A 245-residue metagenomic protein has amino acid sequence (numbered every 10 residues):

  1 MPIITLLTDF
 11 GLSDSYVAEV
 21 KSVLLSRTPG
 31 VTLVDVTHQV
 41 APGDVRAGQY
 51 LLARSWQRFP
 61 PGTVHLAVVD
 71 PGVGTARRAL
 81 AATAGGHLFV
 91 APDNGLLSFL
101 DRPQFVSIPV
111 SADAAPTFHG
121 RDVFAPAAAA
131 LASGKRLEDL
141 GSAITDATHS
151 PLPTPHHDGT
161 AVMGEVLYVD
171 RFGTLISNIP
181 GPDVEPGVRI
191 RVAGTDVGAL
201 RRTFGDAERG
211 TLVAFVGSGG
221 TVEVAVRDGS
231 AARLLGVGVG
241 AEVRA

Functional and structural regions predicted by a protein language model:
M1-A76: N-terminal glycine-/serine-/threonine-rich phosphate-binding loop
I3, R27-G30, A47, P60-V69 (+1 more regions): Active-site histidine-anchored catalytic micro-motif
I3-T5, V31-V34, T63-L66, A79-A81 (+9 more regions): Structural motif
T8-F10, V36-H38, V68-P71, A84-G85 (+7 more regions): Fold-independent oxyanion-binding glycine-rich loops and adjacent beta-strand/coil segments at enzyme active sites
S15, E19, T28, G43 (+6 more regions): Conserved active-site and cofactor/substrate-binding residues in soluble primary-metabolism enzymes
A114-I179, D183-V184: Anionic-ligand-binding alpha/beta catalytic cores of soluble enzymes and soluble regulatory domains that recognize
I176-G236: A conserved acidic, glycine/proline-rich C-terminal tail/linker
V239-A245: Surface-exposed interaction regions enriched in Ser/Thr/Asp/Glu that occur as long low-complexity tracts or repetitive
